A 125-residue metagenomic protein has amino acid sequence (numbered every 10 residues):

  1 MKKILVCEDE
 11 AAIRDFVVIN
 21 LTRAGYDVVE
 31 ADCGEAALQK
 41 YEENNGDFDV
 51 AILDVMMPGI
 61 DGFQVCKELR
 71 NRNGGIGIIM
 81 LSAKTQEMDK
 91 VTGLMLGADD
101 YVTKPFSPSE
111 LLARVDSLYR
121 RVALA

Functional and structural regions predicted by a protein language model:
L5, E30-V50: Acidic, metal-coordinating helix/loop segments flanking the phosphotransfer/catalytic sites of two-component signaling
E8: Conserved acidic carboxylate
D15-R23: Charged docking surfaces used in two-component/phosphorelay signaling
C33-A36, D61-Q64, D89: Acidic catalytic/metal-coordinating carboxylates
Q39, F63-G74: Short amphipathic alpha-helix used as the core "switch/output" element in two-component signaling
D54, S82: Active-site residues of response regulator receiver
P58, Q86, K104: The feature encodes the CheY-like receiver
